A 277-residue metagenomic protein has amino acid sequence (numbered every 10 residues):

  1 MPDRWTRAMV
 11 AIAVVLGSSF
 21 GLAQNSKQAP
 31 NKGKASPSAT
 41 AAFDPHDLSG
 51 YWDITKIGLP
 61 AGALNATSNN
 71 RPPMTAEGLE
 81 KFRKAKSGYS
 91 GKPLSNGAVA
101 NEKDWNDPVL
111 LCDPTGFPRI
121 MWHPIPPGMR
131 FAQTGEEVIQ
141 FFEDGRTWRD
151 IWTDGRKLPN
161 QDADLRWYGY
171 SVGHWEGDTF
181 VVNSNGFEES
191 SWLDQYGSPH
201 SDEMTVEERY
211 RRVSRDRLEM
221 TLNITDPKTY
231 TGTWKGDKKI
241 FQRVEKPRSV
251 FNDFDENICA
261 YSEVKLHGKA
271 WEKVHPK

Functional and structural regions predicted by a protein language model:
P2-W5, L22-K277: PEST-like low-complexity, intrinsically disordered acidic/proline/serine-rich tracts that flank trafficking/processing
M9-S19: Bacterial N-terminal signal peptides
